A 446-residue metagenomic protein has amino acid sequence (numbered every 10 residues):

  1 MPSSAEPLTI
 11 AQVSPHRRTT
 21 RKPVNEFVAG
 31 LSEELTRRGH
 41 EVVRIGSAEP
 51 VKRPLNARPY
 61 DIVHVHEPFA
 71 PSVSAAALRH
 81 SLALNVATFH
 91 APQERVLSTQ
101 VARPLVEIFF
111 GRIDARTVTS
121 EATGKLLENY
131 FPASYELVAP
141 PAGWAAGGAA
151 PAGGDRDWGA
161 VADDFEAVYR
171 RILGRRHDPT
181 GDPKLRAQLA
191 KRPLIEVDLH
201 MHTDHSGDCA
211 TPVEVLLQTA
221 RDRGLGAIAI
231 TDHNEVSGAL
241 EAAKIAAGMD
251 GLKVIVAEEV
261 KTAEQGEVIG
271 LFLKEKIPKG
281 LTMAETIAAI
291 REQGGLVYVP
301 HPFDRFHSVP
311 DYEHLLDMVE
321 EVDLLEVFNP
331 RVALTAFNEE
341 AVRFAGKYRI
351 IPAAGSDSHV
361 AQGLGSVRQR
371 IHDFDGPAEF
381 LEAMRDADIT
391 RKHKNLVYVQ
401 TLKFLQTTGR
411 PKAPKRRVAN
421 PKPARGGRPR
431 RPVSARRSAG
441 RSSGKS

Functional and structural regions predicted by a protein language model:
M1-A48, G111, A115, D163: N-terminal subdomain of nucleotide-sugar transferases
P23, R38, G147-R176: A charged, aromatic-enriched C-terminal amphipathic alpha-helix characteristic of glycosyltransferases across folds
E34, A48, A139-G147, D155: Short beta-strand->alpha-helix junction loop in the catalytic core of nucleotide-activated group-transfer enzymes
V65-A70: Short His-centered aromatic/hydrophobic patch
Q93, T99-R116: Membrane-proximal helix-turn-helix segments that form the acceptor-binding/catalytic region of lipid-linked
G111-S120, E136, I228-A229: A short beta-strand/loop micro-motif in the catalytic core of glycosyltransferases that engages the nucleotide-sugar
V118, D178-T203, G207, V213-T219 (+4 more regions): Charged catalytic cores and adjacent phosphate/nucleic-acid-binding surfaces used for phosphate/nucleic-acid chemistry
G124-G143: Helix-loop-beta element that forms the nucleotide-linked donor phosphate-binding surface in glycosyltransferases
